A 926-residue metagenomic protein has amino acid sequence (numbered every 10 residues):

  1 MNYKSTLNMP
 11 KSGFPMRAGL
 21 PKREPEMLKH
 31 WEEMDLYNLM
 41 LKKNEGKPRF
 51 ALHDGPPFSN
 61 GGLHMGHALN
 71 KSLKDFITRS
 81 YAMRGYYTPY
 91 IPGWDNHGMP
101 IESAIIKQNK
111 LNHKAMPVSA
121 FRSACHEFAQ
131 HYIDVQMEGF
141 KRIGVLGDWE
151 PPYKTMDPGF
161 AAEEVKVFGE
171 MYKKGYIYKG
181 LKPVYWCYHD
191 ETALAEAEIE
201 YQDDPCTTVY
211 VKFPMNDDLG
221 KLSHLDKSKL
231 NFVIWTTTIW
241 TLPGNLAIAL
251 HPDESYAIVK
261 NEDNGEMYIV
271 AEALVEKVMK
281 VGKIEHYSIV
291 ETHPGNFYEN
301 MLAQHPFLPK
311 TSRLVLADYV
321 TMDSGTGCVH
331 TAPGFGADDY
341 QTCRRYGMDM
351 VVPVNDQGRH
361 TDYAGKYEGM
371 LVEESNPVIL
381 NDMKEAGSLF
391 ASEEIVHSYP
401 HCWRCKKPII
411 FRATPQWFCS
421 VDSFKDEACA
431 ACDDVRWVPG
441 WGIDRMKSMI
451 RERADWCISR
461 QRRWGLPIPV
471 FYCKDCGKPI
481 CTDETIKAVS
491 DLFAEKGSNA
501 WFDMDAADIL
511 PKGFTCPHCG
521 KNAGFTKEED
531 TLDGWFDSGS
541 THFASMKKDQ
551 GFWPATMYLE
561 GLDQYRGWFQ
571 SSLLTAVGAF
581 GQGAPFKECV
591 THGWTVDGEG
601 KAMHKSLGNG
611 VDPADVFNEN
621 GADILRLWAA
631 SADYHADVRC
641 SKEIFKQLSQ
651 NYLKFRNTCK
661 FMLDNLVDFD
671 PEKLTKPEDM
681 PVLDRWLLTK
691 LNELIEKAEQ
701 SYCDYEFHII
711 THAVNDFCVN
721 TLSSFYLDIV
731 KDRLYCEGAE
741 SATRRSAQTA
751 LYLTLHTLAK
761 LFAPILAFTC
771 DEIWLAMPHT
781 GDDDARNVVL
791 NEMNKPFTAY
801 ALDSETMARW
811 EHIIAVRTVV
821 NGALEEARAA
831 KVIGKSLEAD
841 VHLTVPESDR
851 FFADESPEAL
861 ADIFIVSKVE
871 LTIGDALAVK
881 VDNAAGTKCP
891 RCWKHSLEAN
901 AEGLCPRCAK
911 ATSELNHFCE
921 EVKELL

Functional and structural regions predicted by a protein language model:
N2-L20, E26, H30-M34, I106-P243 (+13 more regions): Residue patterns forming the tRNA-binding/recognition surfaces of aminoacyl-tRNA synthetases and related DALR
K42-S103, E164, I234-T241, V315-T342 (+4 more regions): N-terminal catalytic cores of NTP/NDP-binding nucleotidyl/phosphoryl-transfer enzymes
N44, P48-G55, M65-L69, L73 (+17 more regions): Secondary-structure capping and boundary motifs in well-ordered enzyme cores
D95, V184, Y188, L194-E200 (+7 more regions): Acidic, turn-prone loop/beta-hairpin segments
C187, C402, C473, C516-C519 (+2 more regions): Short cysteine-rich clusters marking metal-coordination/redox-active sites
E191, Q461, G477, G520 (+2 more regions): Cys/His-coordinated zinc-binding microdomains
A247, E254-C328, A337, Q341: Protease-associated
R313, D318, Y346-G358, R462-W464 (+1 more regions): Alpha-helical recognition segments enriched in aromatics with Gly/Pro capping that present substrate-recognition
